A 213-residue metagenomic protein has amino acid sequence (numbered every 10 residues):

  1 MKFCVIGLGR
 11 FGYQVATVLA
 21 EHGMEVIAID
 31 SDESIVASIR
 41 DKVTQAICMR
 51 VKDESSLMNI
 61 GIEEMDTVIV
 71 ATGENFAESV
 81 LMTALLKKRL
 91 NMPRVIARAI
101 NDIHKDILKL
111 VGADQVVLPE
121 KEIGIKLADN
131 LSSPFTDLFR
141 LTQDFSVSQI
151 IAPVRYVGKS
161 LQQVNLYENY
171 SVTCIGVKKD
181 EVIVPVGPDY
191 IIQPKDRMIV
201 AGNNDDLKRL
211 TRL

Functional and structural regions predicted by a protein language model:
M1-L213: Cytosolic regulatory regions of ion transport systems
